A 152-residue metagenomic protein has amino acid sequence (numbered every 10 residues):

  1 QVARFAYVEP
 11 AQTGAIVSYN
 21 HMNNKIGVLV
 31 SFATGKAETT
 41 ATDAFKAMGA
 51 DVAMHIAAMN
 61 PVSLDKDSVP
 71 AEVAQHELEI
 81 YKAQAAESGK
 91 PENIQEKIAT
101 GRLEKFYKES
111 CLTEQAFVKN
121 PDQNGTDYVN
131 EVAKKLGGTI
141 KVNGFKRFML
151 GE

Functional and structural regions predicted by a protein language model:
Q1-E152: N-terminal assembly/interaction segments in proteins that build large macromolecular machines
